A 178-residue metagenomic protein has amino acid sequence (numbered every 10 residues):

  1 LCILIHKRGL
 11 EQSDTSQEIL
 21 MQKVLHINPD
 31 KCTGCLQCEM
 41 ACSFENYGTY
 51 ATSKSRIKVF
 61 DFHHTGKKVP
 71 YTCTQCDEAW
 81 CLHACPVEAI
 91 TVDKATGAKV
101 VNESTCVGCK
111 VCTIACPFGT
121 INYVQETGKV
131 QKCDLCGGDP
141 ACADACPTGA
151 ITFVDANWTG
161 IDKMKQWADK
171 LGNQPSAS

Functional and structural regions predicted by a protein language model:
H6, Q17-Q22, A51-V87, V92 (+1 more regions): Flanking helices and flexible, charged tails adjoining ferredoxin-like Fe-S electron-transfer domains in multi-subunit
Q22-C32: Immediate flanking context of iron-sulfur cluster ligation sites
T33-F44, Y50, S55, V59-F62: A positional/architectural concept
